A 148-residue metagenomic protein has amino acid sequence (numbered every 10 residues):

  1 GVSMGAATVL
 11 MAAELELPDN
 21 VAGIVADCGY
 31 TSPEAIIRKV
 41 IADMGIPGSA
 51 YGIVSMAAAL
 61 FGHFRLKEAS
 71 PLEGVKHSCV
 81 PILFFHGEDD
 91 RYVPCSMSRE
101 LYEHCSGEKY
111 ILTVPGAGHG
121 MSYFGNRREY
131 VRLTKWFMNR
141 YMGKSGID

Functional and structural regions predicted by a protein language model:
G1-V9: Gly/Ala-rich beta-loop-alpha elbow adjacent to hydrolase catalytic centers
M11-E68, E73: Hydrolase active-site cap/lid region
P71, V80, P94-E103: Short alpha-helix in the alpha/beta-hydrolase fold that links the catalytic acid
H77-C79, F84-H86, D90: Short beta-strand/loop motif that positions the catalytic acidic residue of the alpha/beta-hydrolase fold
E88-V93, G120-M121: Acidic catalytic loop of the alpha/beta-hydrolase fold
Y102-M121: Catalytic histidine neighborhood in serine/cysteine hydrolases with alpha/beta-hydrolase-type architecture
A117-V131: Catalytic histidine-centered segment of alpha/beta-hydrolase-like enzymes
N139-D148: Alpha/beta-hydrolase-fold serine-hydrolase catalytic core, especially in secreted/extracellular enzymes
